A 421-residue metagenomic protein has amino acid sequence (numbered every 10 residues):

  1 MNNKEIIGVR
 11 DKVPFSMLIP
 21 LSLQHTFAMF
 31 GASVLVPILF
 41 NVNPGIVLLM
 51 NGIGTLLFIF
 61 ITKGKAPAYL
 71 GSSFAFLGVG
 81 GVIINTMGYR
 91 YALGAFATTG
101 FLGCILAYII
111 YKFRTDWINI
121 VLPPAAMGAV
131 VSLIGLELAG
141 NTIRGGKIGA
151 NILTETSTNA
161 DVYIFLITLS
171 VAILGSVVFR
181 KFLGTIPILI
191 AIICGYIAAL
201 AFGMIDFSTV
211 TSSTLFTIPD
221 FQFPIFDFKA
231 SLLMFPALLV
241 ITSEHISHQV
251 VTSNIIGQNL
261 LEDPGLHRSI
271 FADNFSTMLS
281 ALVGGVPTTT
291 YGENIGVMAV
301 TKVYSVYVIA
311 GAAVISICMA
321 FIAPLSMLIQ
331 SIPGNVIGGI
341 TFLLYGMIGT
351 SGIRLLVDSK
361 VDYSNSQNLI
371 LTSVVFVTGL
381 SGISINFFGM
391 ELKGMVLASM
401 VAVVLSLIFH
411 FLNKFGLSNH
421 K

Functional and structural regions predicted by a protein language model:
M1-L70, A75-M87: N-terminal signal-anchor module of multipass membrane proteins
M1-P20, I152, F207-D220, I255-L261 (+2 more regions): Intrinsically disordered, low-complexity non-transmembrane regions of multi-pass membrane transporters
E5-S16, I38-I59, P236-V306: Membrane-embedded helical hairpins/re-entrant loop segments and their flanking transmembrane helices within multi-pass
S16-A32, S157-L169, I186-P187, P219-V250 (+1 more regions): Hydrophobic, membrane-embedded alpha-helices of multi-pass small-molecule transporters
P37-G45, A75-M87, G257, M298-T301 (+2 more regions): Membrane-interfacial helix-loop connectors
V42-L48, G64-F76, I118-M127, G184-L189 (+4 more regions): Short, non-helical or kinked segments that cap or interrupt transmembrane helices
G54-A66, C104-I118, A172-K181, I246-G257 (+2 more regions): C-terminal ends of transmembrane helices
N85-S208, A313-H420: Membrane-embedded alpha-helical modules
